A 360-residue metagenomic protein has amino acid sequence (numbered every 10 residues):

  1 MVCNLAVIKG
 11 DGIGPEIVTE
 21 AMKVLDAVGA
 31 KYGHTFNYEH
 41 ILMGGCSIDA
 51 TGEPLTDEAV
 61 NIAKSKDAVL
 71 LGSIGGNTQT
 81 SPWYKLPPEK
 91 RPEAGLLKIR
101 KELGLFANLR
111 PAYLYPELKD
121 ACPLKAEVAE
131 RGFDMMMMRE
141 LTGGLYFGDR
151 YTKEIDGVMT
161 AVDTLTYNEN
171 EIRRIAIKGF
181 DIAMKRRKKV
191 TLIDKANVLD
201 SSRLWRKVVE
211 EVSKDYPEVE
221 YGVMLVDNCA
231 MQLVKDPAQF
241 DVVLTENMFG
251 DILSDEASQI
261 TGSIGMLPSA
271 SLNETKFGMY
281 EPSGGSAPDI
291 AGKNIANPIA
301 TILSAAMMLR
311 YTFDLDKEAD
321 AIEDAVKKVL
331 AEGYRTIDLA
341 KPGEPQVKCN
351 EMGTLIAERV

Functional and structural regions predicted by a protein language model:
M1-G12, E39, T336-A340: Generic N-terminal amphipathic, Lys/Arg-enriched alpha-helix
A6-K23, V28-G29, I155-D227, Q239: Glycine-rich phosphate/diphosphate-binding loop of Rossmann-like nucleotide-binding domains
D11-G14, D67, M138, G179 (+4 more regions): Buried hydrophobic positions in well-ordered alpha/beta secondary-structure cores of metabolic enzymes
D26, A30-H34, S65-A68, K101-N108 (+9 more regions): Generic secondary-structure signature for well-ordered alpha-helical cores
G33-D57, M231-L233: N-terminal beta-loop-helix "entrance" segment that forms/cooperates in small-molecule cofactor or anionic ligand
G45-I48, L233-Y334: Glycine-rich phosphate/nucleotide-binding loop
D49-V162, M248: N-terminal glycine-rich phosphate/adenylate-binding segment common to multiple enzyme folds
T142-G143, F147-R186, V190, N197-V198 (+2 more regions): Glycine-rich phosphate/pyrophosphate-binding loop and the adjoining helix
